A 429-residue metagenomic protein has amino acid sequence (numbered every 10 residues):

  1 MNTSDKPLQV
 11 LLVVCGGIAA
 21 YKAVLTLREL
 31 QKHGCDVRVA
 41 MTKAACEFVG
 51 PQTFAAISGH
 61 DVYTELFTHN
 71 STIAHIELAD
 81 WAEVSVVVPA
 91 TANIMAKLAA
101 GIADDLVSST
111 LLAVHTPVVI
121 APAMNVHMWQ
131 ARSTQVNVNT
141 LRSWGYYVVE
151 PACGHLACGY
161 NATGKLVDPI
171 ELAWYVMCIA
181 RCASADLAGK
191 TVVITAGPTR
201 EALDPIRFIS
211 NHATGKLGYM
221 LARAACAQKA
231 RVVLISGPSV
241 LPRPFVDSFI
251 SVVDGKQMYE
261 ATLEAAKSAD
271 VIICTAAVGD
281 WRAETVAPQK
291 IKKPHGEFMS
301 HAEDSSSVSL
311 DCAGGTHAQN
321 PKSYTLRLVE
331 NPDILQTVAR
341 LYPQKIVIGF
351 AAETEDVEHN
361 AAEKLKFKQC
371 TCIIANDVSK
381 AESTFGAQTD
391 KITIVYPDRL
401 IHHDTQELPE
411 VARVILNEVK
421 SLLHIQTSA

Functional and structural regions predicted by a protein language model:
M1-V119, N125-A352, D356-A429: A cross-family phosphate/adenosyl-ligand binding-site feature
